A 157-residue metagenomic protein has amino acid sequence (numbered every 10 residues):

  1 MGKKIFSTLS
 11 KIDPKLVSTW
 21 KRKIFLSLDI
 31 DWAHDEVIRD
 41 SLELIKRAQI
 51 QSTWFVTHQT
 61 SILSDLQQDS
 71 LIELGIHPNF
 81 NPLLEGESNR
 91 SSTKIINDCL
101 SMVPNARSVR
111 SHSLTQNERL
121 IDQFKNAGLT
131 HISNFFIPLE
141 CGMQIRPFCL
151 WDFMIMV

Functional and structural regions predicted by a protein language model:
G2-E73: Active-site beta->alpha N-cap acidic-glycine motif
F6-S7, S18, S108-V157: Active-site-adjacent pocket scaffolds in enzyme catalytic domains
S7-K11, K15-S18, K94-N97, S101 (+1 more regions): Polar/charged alpha-helical tracts
S41-E43, N89, F124: Hydrophobic alpha-helical membrane context
L44-R47, L74, T93-I95, A127-T130 (+1 more regions): Short, low-complexity, polar/charged sequence segments that are solvent-exposed and flexible
A48-D122, F135, E140-C141: Metal-dependent polysaccharide deacetylase catalytic core of the NodB/CE4 family, i.e., the active-site-bearing domain
